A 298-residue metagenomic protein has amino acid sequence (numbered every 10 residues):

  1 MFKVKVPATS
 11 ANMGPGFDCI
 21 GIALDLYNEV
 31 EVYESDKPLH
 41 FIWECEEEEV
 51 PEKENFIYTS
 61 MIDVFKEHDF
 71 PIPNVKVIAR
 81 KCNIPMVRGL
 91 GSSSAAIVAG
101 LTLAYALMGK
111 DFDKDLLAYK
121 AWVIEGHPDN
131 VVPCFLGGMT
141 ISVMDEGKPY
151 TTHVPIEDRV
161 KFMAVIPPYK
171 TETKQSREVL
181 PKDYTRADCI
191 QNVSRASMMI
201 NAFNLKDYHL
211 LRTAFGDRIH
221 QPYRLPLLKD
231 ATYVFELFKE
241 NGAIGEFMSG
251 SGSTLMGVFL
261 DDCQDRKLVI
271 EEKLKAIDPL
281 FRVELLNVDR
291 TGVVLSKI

Functional and structural regions predicted by a protein language model:
M1-R88, A106, K110-K114, V288-T291 (+1 more regions): ATP-binding N-lobe of GHMP and related small-molecule kinases
S10-N12, G16-A23, V87-I97, E125-T140: FAD-binding core of FAD-dependent oxidoreductases, characterized by glycine-rich FAD pyrophosphate-binding loops
L26, D36, G138, I166-T171 (+4 more regions): Glycine-rich beta-alpha junction loops
Y33, C134-D145, M256-L260, S296-I298: Short beta-strand-to-turn element immediately C-terminal to the catalytic PLP-Schiff-base lysine in fold type I
R88-K114, F135-G137, D145: DPxDG-like acidic metal-binding loop motif
K114-R159, E246: Alpha/beta catalytic cores of group-transfer enzymes, especially the acyltransferase/condensing modules of polyketide
R159-E236, E240: Acyltransferase
F203-I298: Glycine-rich, charge-dense phosphate/pyrophosphate-binding loop(s) and the adjacent flexible "lid"/catalytic subdomain
